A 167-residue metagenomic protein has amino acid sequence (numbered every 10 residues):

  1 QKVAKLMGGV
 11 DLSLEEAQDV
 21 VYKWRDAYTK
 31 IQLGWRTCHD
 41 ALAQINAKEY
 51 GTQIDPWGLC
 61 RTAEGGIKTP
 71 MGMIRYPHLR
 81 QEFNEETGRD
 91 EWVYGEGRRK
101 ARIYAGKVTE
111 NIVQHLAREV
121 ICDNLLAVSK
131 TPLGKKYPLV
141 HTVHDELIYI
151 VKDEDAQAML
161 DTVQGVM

Functional and structural regions predicted by a protein language model:
Q1-M167: Conserved catalytic core of nucleotide polymerization and phosphodiester-bond processing enzymes
